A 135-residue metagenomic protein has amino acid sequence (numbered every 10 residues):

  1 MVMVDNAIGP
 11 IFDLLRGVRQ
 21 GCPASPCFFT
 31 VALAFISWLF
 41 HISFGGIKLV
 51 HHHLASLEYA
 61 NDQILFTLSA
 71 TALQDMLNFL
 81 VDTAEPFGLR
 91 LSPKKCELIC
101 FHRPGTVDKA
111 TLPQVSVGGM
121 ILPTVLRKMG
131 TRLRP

Functional and structural regions predicted by a protein language model:
V2, G21, L33-I36, N61-Q63 (+4 more regions): Mobile genetic element proteins and their domesticated derivatives, centered on retroelements and DNA transposons
M3-F28, G46-A60, F66, V115: Short, conserved non-catalytic motifs in the polymerase core
L15-G45, T71-A72, L133: Conserved pre-motif C helix in the palm subdomain of viral-like polymerases
R16-V18, A55-F87, H102-D108, R134: Catalytic palm subdomain of template-directed nucleic-acid polymerases, centered on the conserved carboxylate motif
A24-V31, A55, L68-D75, F79 (+2 more regions): Generic recognition of stable, solvent-exposed alpha-helical segments in well-folded globular domains
I42-G46, P86-G88, P93: Short secondary-structure junction motifs
L91-V125: Short, conserved micro-motifs composed of acidic
P123-P135: Active-site and adjacent loop segments of nucleotide-processing enzymes that use two-metal-ion phosphate chemistry
